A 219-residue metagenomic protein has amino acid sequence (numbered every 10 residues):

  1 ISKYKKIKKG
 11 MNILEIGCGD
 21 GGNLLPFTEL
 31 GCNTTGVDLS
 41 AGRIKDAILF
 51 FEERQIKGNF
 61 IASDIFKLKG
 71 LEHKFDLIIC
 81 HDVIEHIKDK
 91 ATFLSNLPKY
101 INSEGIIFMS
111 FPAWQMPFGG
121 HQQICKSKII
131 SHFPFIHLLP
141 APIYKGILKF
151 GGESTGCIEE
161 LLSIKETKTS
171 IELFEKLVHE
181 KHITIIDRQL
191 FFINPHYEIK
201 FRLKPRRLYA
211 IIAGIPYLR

Functional and structural regions predicted by a protein language model:
S2-G120: Conserved SAM-binding loop
K88-N96, I106-R219: S-adenosyl-L-methionine-dependent methyltransferase catalytic module, highlighting the catalytic core
